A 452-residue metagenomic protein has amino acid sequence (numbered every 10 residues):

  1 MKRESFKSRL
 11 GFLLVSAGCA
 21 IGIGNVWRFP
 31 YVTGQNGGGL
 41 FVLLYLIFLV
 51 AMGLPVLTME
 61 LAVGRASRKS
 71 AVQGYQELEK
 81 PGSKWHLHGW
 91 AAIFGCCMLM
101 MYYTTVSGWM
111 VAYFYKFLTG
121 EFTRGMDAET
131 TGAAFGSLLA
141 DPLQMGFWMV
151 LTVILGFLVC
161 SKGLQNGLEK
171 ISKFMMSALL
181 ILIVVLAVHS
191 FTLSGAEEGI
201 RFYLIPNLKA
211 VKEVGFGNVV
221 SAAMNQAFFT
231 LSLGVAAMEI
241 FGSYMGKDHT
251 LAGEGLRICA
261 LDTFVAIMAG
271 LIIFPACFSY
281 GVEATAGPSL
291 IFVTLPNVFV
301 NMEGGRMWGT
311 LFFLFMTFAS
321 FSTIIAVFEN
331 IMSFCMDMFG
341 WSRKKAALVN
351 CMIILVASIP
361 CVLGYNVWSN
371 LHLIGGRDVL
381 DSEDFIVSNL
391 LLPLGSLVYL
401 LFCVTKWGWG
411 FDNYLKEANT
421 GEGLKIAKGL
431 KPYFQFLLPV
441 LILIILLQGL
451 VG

Functional and structural regions predicted by a protein language model:
M1-W27, V56-L61, R65-L87, G246-T250 (+1 more regions): Membrane-interface "cap" regions at the ends of multi-pass membrane proteins
K2-F6, E169, K173-F321, I325 (+2 more regions): Membrane-embedded translocation segments of transport machinery
R3-E4, V32-N36, A66-A91, T104-Q165 (+5 more regions): Inter-helical loop and helix-membrane interface segments of multi-pass membrane transporters/permeases
S5, G11-L13, C19, P142 (+6 more regions): Loop-to-transmembrane helix boundary motifs in multi-pass membrane proteins
S5-S16, F41-L44, S83-C97, G146-T152 (+5 more regions): Select transmembrane alpha-helical segments in multipass membrane proteins
G11-F48, A236-G242, G253-L256, A260-L261: Transmembrane helix-boundary motif of multi-pass solute transporters/channels
S320-A326, A347-N350, I354-Y365, D381-L415: Hydrophobic alpha-helical segments of multi-pass membrane transport proteins
L373, R377-L401, G423-G452: A generic transmembrane alpha-helix motif of multi-pass inner-membrane proteins
